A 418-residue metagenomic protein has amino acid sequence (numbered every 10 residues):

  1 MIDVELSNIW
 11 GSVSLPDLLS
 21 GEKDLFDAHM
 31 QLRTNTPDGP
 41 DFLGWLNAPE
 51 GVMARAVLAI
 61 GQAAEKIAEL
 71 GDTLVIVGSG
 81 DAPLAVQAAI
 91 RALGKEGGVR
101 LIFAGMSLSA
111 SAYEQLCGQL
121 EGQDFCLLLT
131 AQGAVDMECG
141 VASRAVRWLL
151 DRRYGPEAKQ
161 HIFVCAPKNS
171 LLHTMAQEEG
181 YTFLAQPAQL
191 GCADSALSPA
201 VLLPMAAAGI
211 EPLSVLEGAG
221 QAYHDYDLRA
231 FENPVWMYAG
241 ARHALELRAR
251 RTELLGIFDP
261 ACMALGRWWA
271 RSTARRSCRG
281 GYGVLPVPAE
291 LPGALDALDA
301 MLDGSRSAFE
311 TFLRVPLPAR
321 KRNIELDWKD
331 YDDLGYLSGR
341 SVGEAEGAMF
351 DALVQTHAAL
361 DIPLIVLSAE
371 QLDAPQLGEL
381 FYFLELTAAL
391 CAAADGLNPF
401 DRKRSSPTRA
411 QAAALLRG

Functional and structural regions predicted by a protein language model:
M1-E65, W328-Y336, A352: Extended, charge-enriched "interface" segments that sit outside catalytic cores
D41-W45, P49, A63, A88 (+3 more regions): Acidic catalytic cores of enzymes that act on phosphate-bearing nucleotides/polynucleotides
G61-L228, A410, A414: Glycine-rich phosphate-binding loops that contact phosphosugars or nucleotide phosphates
I76, L127-L129, F163-V164, L255 (+2 more regions): Structural beta-sheet core signal
D81-A82, G133-V135, L190-G191, D259-C262 (+5 more regions): Short, glycine-/Ser/Thr-/acidic-enriched flexible segments
I90-G94, G118-L120, R144-V146, E178-G180 (+4 more regions): Short, solvent-exposed amphipathic alpha-helical segments in soluble enzyme and RNA/protein-processing domains
R340-F383: C-terminal hydrophobic structural anchor segments that stabilize assembly/packing rather than catalytic chemistry
L397-G418: C-terminal amphipathic alpha-helical interaction region
